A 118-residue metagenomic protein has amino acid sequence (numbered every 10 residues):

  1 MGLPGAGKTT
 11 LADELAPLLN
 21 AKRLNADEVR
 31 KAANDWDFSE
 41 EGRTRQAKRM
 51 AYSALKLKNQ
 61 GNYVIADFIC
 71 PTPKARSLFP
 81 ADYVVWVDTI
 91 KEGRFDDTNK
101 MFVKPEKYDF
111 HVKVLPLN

Functional and structural regions predicted by a protein language model:
M1, L24-D27, A66, V87: Active-site flanking residues adjacent to catalytic metal/cofactor-binding acidic residues
A6: ATP-binding Walker
T9-L55, N59: Conserved substrate/cofactor phosphate-moiety recognition/catalytic segment in nucleotide-dependent phosphotransferases
L19, P80-D82, K107: Short, structured coil segments at secondary-structure junctions
K22, Y83, F110-V112: Structural signal for short hydrophobic segments within the conserved structured cores of catalytic domains across
E28, I69-P71, P116: Short beta->alpha linker loops
E40-F95: Glycine-rich phosphate-binding loop used to anchor ATP phosphates in small-molecule kinases, encompassing both
L78, V87-N118: Small-molecule kinase domains that catalyze NTP-dependent phosphoryl transfer to phosphate-bearing small molecules
